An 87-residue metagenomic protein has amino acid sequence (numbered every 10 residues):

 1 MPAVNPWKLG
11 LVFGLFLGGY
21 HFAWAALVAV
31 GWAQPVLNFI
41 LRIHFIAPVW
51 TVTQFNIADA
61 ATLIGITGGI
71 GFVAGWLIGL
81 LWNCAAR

Functional and structural regions predicted by a protein language model:
M1-R87: Juxtamembrane/disordered regions of integral membrane proteins
